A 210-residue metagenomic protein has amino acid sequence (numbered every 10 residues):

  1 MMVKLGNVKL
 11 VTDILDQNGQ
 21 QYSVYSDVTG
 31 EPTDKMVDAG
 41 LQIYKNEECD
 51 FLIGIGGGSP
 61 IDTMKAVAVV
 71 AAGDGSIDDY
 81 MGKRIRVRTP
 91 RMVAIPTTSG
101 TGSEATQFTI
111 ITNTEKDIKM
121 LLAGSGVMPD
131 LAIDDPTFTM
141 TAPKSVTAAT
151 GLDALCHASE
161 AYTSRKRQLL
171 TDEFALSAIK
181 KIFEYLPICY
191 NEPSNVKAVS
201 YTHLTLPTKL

Functional and structural regions predicted by a protein language model:
M1-F51: ATP/NTP phosphate-donor binding region
G40, T63-A68, A158-S159, I179-Y185: Buried hydrophobic packing segments
L52-D62: Glycine-rich phosphate-binding loop
P60-G73, A105: Short Gly/Thr/Asp-enriched flexible loops that form oxyanion-binding sites at enzyme active sites
A72-L170: A glycine/threonine-rich phosphate-anchoring loop and its flanking beta-alpha core in nucleotide/phosphate-binding
R167-I179: An accessory alpha-helical subdomain
A178-I179, F183-E192, V196-S200: A conserved active-site cap/scaffold subdomain adjacent to cofactor or substrate pockets
T202-T208: Conserved small/polar residues in nucleotide/adenosyl-binding loops
